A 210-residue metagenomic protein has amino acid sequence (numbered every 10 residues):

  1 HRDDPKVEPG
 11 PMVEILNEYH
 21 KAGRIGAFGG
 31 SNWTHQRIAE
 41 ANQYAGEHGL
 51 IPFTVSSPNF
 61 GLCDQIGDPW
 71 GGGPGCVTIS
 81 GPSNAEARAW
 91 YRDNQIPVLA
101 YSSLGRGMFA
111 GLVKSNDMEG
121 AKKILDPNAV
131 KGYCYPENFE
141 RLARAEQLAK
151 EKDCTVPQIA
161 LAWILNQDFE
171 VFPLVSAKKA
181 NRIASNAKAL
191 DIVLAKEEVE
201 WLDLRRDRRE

Functional and structural regions predicted by a protein language model:
D3-E210: Beta/alpha (TIM)-barrel catalytic core signal, keyed to glycine-rich beta->alpha loops juxtaposed to Asp/Glu that bind
